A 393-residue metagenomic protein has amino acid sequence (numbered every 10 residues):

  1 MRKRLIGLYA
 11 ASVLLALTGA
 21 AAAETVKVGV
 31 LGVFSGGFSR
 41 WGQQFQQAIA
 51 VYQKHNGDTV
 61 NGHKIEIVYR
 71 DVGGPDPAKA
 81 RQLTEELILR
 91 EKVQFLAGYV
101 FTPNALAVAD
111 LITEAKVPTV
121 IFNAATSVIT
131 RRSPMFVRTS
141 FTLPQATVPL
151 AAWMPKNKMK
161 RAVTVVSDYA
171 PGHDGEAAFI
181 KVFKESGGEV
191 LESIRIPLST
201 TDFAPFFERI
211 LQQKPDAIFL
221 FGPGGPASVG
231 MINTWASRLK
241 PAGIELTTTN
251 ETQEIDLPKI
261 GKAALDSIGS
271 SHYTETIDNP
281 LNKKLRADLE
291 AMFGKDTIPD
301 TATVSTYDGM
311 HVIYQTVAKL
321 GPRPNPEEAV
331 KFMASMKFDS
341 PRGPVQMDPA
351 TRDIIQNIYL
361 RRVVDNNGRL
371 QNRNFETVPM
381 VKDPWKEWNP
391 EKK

Functional and structural regions predicted by a protein language model:
M1-K3: N-terminal secretory signal peptides that target proteins for export/translocation
L5-A11, A23-K393: Extracytosolic ligand-binding ectodomains
L17-T18: N-terminal signal peptide c-region/cleavage motif recognized by signal peptidases
